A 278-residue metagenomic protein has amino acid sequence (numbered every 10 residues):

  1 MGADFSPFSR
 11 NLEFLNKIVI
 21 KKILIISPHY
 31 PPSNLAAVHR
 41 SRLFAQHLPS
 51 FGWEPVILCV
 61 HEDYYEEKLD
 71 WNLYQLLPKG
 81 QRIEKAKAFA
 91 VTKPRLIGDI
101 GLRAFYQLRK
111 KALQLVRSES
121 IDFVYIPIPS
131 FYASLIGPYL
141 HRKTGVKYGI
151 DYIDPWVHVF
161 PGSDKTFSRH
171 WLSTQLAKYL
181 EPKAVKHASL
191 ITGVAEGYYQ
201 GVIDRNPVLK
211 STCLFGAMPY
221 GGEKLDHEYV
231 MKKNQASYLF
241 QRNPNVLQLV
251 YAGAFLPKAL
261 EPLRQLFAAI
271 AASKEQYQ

Functional and structural regions predicted by a protein language model:
P7, N11-A88, S273: N-terminal subdomain of nucleotide-sugar transferases
K22, D122-F123, Q248: Structural motif
I26, V194, Y251-A254: Short hydrophobic "strand-cap" motifs at the C-terminus of beta-strands
P28, F89-G98, S118-E119, R142-P182: Acceptor-binding helix/loop patch of EC 2.4 sugar-transfer enzymes, predominantly nucleotide-sugar-dependent
P28-Y30, P129, Y152-P155, P219-G221: Histidine-centered beta-alpha loop that forms part of the nucleotide-sugar donor binding/catalytic region in diverse
C59, W171-K233, N243: Donor nucleotide-sugar binding/catalytic pocket of nucleotide-sugar-dependent glycosyltransferases
A112-A133, V146-G149: Short N-terminal targeting/anchoring amphipathic segment
E223-Q278: Conserved catalytic-core segment of nucleotide-activated headgroup transferases in glycan assembly
